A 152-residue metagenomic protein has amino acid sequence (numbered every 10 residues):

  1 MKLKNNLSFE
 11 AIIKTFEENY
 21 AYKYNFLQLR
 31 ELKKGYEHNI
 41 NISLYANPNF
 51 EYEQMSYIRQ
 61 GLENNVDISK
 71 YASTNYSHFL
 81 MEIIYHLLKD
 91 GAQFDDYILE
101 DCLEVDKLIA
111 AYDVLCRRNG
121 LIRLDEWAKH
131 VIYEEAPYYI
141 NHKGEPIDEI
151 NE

Functional and structural regions predicted by a protein language model:
M1-N151: General marker for long, soluble alpha-helical cores
